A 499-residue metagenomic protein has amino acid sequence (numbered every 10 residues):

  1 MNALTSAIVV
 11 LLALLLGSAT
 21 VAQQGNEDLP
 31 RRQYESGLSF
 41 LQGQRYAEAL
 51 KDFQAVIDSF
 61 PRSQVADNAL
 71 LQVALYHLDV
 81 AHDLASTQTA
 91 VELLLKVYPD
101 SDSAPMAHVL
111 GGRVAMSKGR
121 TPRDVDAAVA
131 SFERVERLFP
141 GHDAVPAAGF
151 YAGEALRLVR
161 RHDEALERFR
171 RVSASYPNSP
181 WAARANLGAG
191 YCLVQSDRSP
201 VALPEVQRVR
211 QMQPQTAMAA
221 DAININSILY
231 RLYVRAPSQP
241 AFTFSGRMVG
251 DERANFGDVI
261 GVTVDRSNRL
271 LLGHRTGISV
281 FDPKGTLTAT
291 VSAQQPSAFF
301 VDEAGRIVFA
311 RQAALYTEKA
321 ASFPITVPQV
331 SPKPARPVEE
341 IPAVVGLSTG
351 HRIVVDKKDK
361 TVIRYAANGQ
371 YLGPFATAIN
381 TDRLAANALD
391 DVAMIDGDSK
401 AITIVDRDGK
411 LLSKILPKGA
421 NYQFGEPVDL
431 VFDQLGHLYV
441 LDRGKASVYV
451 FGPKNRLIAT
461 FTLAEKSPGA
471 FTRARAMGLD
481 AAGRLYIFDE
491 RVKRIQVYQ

Functional and structural regions predicted by a protein language model:
M1-S6: Positively charged n-region of N-terminal signal peptides that target proteins for export
A7-G17: Bacterial N-terminal signal peptides
A19-E340, S348-I353, K357-P374, I379-N380 (+7 more regions): Acidic, polar-rich low-complexity tracts and alpha-helical solenoid repeat scaffolds
